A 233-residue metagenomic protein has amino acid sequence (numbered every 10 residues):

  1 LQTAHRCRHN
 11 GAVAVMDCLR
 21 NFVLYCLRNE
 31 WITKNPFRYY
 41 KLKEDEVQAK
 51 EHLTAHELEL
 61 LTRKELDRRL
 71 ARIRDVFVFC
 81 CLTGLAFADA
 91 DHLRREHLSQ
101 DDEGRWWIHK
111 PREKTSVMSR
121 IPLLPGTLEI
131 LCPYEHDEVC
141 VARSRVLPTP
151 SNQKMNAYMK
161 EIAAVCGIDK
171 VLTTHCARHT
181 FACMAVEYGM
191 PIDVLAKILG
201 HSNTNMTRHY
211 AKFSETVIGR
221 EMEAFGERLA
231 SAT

Functional and structural regions predicted by a protein language model:
R6-D17, R28, I32-F87, D91: Basic, Lys/Arg- and aromatic-enriched nucleic-acid-binding interface segment
K41-V47, E51, A55-E57, H92-C132: Conserved tyrosine-mediated DNA breakage-rejoining catalytic core shared by Y-recombinases
I73, T149-Q153, D169-G189: Short basic/aromatic active-site micro-motif
V78, L82-D89, E161, R178-S202 (+1 more regions): C-terminal catalytic core of tyrosine-transesterase DNA break-rejoin enzymes
H97-G104, D169-K170, M190-H209, R220: Short, polar N-cap/turn motifs at the start of nucleic acid-interacting alpha helices
R112-S116, N152, L199-A224: Catalytic-site neighborhood detector that most strongly recognizes the C-terminal catalytic loop/helix of tyrosine
E113-C132, C140-E161: C-terminal catalytic core of Y-nucleophile DNA break-rejoin enzymes
D137-V141, F225-T233: C-terminal secondary-structure termini that scaffold catalytic or DNA-interacting sites
